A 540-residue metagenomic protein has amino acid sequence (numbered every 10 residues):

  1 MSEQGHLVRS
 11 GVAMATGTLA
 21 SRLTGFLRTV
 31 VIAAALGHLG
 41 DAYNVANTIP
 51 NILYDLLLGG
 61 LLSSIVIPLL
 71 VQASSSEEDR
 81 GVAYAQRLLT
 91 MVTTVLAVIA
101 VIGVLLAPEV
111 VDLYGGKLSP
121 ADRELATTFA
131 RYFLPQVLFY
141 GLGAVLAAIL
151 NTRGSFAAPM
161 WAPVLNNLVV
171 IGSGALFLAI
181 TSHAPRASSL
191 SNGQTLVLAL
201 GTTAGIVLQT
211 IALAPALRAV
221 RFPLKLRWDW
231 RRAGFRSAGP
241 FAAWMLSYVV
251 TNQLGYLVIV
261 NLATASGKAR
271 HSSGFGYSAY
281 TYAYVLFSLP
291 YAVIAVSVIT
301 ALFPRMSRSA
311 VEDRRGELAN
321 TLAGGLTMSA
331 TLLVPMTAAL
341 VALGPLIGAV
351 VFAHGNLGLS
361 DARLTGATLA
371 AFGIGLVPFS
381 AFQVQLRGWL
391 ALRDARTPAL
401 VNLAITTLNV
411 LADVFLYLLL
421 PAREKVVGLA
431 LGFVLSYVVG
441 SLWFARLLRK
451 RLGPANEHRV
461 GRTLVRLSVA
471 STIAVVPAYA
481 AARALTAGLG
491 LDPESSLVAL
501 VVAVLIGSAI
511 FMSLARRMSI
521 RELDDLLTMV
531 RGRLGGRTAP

Functional and structural regions predicted by a protein language model:
M1-P540: Membrane-embedded alpha-helical bundles of multi-pass transporters/translocases, especially carrier/permease families
